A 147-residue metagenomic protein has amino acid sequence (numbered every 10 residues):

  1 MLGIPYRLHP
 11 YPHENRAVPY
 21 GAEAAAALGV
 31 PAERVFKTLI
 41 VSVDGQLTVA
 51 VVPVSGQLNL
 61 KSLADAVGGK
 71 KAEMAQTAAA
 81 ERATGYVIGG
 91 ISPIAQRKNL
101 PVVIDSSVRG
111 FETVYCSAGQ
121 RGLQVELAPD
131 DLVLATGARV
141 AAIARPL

Functional and structural regions predicted by a protein language model:
M1-L147: Extended, low-hydrophobicity, polar/charged segments
